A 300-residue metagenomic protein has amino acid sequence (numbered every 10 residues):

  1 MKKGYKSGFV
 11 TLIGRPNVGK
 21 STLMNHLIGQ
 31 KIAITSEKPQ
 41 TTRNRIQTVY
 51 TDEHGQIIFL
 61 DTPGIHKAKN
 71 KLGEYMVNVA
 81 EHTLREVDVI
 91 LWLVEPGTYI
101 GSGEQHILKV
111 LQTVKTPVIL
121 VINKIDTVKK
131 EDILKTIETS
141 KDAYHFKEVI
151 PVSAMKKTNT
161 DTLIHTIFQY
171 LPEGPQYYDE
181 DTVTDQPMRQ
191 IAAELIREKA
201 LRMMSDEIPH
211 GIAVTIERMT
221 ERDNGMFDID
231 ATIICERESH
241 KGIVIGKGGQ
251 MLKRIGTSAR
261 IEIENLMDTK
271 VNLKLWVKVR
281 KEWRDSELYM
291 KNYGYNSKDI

Functional and structural regions predicted by a protein language model:
M1-L84: Conserved G1/Walker A P-loop phosphate-binding module
I13, N17, L23, I46 (+8 more regions): Residue-level signature of catalytic and energy-coupling elements of molecular machines, predominantly ATP/GTP-dependent
G19, N159, M251: Conserved glycine(s) of the Walker
Q30, V49, E53, A68 (+11 more regions): Conserved, well-folded catalytic cores of nucleic-acid-processing and energy-transducing macromolecular machines
T42, H66-K67, Y99-I100, V128-K129 (+1 more regions): Catalytic P-loop NTPase motifs of RecA-like helicase/translocase cores
Y50-Q56, N78-V149, T220-D223: Conserved C-terminal guanine-recognition region of P-loop GTPase G domains, centered on the G4
T116-P117, D126-P187: Canonical P-loop GTPase G-domain recognition
M188-I300: P-loop NTP-binding site
